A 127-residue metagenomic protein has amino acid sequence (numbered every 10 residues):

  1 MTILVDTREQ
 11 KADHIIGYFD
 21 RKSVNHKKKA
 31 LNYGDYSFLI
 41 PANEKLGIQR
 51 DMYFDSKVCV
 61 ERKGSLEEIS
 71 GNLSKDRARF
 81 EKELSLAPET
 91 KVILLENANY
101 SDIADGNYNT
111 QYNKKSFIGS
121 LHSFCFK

Functional and structural regions predicted by a protein language model:
M1-T2: Extreme N-terminal starter segment of soluble prokaryotic enzymes
V5-N25: Short, charged N-terminal beta->alpha structural module
A12, A30-Y33, F38-C59, K63-K127: Extended, alpha-helix-rich binding/interface surfaces that flank or overlap catalytic cores and mediate recognition
